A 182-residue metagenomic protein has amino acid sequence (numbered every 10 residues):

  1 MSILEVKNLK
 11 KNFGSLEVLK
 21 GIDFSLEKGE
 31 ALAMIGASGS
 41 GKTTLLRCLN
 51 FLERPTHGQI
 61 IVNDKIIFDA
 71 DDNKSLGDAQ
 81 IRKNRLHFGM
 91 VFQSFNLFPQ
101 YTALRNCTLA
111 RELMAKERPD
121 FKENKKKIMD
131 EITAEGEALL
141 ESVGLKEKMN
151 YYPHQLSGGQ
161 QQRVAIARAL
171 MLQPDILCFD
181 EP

Functional and structural regions predicted by a protein language model:
I35-A37: The feature captures the beta-strand-to-loop junction immediately N-terminal to the Walker
N50: Helix-to-loop junction immediately C-terminal to a conserved catalytic motif
G58-D71, N124: Conserved ABC transporter NBD signature motif
I67-G89, K127-M129: ABC ATPase NBD coupling module
Y152-L156, Q160: Conserved ABC ATPase signature
I166: Hydrophobic anchor residue at the start of the ABC signature
M171-D175, E181: A short, proline-enriched helix->beta-strand linker immediately N-terminal to the Walker B motif in ABC-type P-loop
